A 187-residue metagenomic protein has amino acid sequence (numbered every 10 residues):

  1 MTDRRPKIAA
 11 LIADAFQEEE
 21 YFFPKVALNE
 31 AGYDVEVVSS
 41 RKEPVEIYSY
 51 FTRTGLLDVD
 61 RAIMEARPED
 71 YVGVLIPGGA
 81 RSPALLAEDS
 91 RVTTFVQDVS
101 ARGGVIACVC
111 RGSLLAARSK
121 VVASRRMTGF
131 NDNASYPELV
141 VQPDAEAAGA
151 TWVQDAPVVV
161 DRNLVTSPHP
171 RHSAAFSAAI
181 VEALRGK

Functional and structural regions predicted by a protein language model:
M1-I106, L114-S124, A134-K187: Extended, subdomain-level signal for the structured scaffold at the beginning of enzyme domains
C110: Catalytic nucleophile serine of serine hydrolases, specifically the conserved "nucleophile elbow" pentapeptide
R126-T128: Beta-strand segments within the central parallel beta-sheet cores of soluble alpha/beta enzyme folds
F130-D132: Terminal hydrophobic/aromatic helix or amphipathic segment near a protein terminus
